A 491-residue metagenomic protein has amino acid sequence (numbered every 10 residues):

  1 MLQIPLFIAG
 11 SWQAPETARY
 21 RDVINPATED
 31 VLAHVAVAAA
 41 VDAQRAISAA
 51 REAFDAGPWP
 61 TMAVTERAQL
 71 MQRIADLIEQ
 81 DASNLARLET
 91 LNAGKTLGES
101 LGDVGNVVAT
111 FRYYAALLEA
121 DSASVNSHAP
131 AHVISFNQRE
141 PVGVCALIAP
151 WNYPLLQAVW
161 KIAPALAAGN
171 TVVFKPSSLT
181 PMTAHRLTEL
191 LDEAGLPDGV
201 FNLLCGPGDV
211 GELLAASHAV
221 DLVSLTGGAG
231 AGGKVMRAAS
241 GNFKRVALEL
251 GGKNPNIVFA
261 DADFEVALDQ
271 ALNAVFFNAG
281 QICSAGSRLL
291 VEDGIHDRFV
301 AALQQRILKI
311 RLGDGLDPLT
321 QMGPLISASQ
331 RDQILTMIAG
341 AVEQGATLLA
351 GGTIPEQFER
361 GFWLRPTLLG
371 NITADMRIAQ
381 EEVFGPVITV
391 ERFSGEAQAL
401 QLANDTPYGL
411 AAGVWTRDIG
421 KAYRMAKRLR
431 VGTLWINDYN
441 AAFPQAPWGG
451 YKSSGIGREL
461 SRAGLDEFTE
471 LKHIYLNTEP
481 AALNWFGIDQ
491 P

Functional and structural regions predicted by a protein language model:
M1-T28, A53: Hydrophobic face of amphipathic alpha-helices that form TPR/SEL1-like repeat modules and related alpha-solenoid
T28-L32, V220, I257, R311 (+3 more regions): Conserved C-terminal structural/oligomerization subdomain of aldehyde/semialdehyde dehydrogenase
E29, R67, E89, F111 (+9 more regions): Residue-level signal for inorganic ion chemistry
L32-A38, D55-W59, L147, N256-F259 (+5 more regions): Short, well-ordered beta-strand elements within core beta-sheets of diverse protein domains
L32-D121: Glycine-rich loop-to-alpha-helix module at the N-terminal edge of alpha/beta enzyme cores
E52-D55, D76-S83, G94, A116-A120 (+12 more regions): Generic secondary-structure signature for well-ordered alpha-helical cores
A123-V266, F393: Rossmann-like NAD(P) dinucleotide-binding subdomain of oxidoreductase/dehydrogenase enzymes
G230-T373, I436, L483-N484, D489-P491: ALDH superfamily catalytic-core signature
